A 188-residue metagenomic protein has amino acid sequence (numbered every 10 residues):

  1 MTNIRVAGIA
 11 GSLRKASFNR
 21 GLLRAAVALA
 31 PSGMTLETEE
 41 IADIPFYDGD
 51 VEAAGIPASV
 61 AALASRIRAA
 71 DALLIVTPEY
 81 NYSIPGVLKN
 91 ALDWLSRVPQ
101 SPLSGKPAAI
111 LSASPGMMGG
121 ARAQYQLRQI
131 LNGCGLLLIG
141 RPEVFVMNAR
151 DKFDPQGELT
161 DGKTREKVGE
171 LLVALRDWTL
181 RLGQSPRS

Functional and structural regions predicted by a protein language model:
T2-G33: N-terminal beta1-alpha1 ligand-phosphate binding loop
T2-N3, D48, L137-S188: Glycine-rich phosphate/pyrophosphate-binding loop and the adjoining helix
V6, N19, L23, V60 (+5 more regions): A general structural signal for well-ordered alpha-helical segments in protein cores
P31-E37, L136-L137: A generic structural motif
I41-P57: N-terminal beta-loop-helix "entrance" segment that forms/cooperates in small-molecule cofactor or anionic ligand
G55-G135: Helix-loop-strand module that forms the ligand-binding subsite of alpha/beta enzymes
